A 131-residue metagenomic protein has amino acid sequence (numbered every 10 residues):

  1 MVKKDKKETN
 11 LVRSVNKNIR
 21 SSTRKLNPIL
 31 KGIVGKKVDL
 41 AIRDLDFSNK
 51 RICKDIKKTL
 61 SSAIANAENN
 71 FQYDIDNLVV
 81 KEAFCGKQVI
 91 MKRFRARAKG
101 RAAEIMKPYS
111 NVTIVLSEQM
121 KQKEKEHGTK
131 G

Functional and structural regions predicted by a protein language model:
V2-C85, N111-Q119, K123-G131: Ribosome large-subunit tunnel/peptidyl-transferase-proximal elements
N16, R101-A103: Short beta-strand/turn micro-motifs at beta-sheet edges
A65, K99-R101: Short beta-turn/strand-loop junction motif enriched in small, turn-promoting residues
Q72-D74, R95-R97, E104-Y109: A generic structural micro-feature
C85-R97: A short, conserved strand-capping beta-turn/loop at the end of a beta strand
